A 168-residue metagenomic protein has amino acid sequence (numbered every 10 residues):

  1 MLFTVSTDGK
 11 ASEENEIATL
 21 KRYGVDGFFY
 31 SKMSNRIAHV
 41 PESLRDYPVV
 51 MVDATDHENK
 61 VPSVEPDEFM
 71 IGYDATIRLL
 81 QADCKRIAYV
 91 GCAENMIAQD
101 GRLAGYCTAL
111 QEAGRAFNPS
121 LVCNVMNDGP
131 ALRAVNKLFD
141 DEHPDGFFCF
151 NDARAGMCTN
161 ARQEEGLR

Functional and structural regions predicted by a protein language model:
M1-I37: Central regulatory/effector-binding core of bacterial HTH transcription factors
A11-D26, L44-M51, T55-R168: Bacterial carbohydrate/catabolite-sensing allosteric modules
N35-R45: Active-site-adjacent beta->alpha loops and helix N-cap segments on the catalytic face of soluble alpha/beta enzymes
